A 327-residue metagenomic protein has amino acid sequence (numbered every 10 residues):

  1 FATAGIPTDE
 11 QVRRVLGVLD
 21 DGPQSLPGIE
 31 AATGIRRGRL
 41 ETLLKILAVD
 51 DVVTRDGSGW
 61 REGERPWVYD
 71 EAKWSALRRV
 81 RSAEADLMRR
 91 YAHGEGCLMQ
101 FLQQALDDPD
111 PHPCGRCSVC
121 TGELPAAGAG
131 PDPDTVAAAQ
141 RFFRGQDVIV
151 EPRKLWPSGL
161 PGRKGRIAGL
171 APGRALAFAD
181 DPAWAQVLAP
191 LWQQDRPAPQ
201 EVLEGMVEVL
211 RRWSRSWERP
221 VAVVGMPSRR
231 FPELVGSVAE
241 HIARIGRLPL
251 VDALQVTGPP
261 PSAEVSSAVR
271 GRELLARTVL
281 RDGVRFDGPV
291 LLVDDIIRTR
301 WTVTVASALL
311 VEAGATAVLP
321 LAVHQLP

Functional and structural regions predicted by a protein language model:
F1-Q146: C-terminal helicase lobe
G38, H112, E233-L234, W301: Residues that form or flank phosphate/diphosphate-binding pockets in enzymes that use nucleotide phosphates
L47, I242, G246, L310-V311: Hydrophobic alpha-helical packing residues
T121, A138-F142, G288, T304-P327: PRPP-dependent phosphoribosyltransferase catalytic core
G122, R229-R230: Short glycine-rich anion-binding loops that position phosphate/pyrophosphate groups of nucleotides and phosphorylated
V136-A222, F231-P232, G236, E240 (+4 more regions): Active-site-facing substrate-recognition patch
G225, L292-V293: Hydrophobic Val/Ile/Leu positions in short beta-strands of Rossmann-like dinucleotide-binding domains
D294-A306: Acidic, divalent-metal-coordinating active-site segment for phosphoryl/phosphodiester hydrolysis, typified by short
